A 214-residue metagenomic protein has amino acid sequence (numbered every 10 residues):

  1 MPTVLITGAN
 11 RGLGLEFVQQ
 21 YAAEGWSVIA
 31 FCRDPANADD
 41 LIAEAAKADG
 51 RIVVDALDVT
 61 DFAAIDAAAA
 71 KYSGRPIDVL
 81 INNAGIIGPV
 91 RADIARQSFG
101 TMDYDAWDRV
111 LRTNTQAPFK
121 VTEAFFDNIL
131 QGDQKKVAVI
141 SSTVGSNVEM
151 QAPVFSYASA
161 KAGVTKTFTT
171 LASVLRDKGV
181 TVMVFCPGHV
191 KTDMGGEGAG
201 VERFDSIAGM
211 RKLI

Functional and structural regions predicted by a protein language model:
I6-T7, N82-N83, K136-S142, T181-C186: Structural signature of the Rossmann-like NAD(P)-dependent dehydrogenase/reductase core
N10, G14-Q19: N-terminal Rossmann NAD(P)H-binding glycine-rich loop of SDR-like oxidoreductase domains
E24-D40: Conserved glycine-rich Rossmann-like NAD(P)H-binding loop of the short-chain dehydrogenase/reductase
P35, A56-A67: The beta1-alpha1 cofactor-binding region of Rossmann-like NAD(H)/NADP(H)-dependent oxidoreductases
I86-I87, R91-L111, F119-K120, D127-R176: Catalytic loop of short-chain dehydrogenase/reductase
T165, L175-F185, V190: Conserved Rossmann-fold SDR core element
V184-P187, T192, G196-I214: C-terminal helical subdomain
